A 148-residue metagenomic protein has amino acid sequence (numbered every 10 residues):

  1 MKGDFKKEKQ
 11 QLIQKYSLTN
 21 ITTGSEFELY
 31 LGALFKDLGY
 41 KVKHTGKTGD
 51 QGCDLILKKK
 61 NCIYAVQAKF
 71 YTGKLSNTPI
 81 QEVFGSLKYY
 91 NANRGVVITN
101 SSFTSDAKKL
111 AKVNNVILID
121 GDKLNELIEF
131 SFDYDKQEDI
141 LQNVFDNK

Functional and structural regions predicted by a protein language model:
M1-K148: Mixed-charge (Asp/Glu-Lys/Arg
